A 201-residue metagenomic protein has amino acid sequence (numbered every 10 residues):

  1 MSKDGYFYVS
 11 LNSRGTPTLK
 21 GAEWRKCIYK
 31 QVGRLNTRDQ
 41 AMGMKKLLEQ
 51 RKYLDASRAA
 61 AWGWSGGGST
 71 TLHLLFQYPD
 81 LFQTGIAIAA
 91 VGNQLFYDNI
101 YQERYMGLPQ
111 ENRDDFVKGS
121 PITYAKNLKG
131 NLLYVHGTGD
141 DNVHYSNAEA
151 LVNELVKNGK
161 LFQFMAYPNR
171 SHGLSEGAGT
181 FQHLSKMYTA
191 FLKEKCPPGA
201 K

Functional and structural regions predicted by a protein language model:
M1-A60, W64, Y97-E103: Cap/lid segment of the alpha/beta-hydrolase catalytic domain
T18, G92-L95, E149, V156-K201: C-terminal catalytic histidine-bearing segment of alpha/beta-hydrolase fold enzymes
C27, D39, T84, A89-G130 (+1 more regions): Mobile cap/lid helix-loop segments that gate and shape the active-site cleft of serine hydrolases
G68-D80: Short glycine-enriched nucleophile-adjacent loop and the immediately C-terminal alpha-helix near the catalytic center
L128, Y134-H136, D140: Short beta-strand/loop motif that positions the catalytic acidic residue of the alpha/beta-hydrolase fold
T138-D141, N169-S171: Acidic beta-to-alpha connecting loop that harbors the catalytic carboxylate
D141-A150: Conserved alpha/beta-hydrolase "acid-adjacent" motif
